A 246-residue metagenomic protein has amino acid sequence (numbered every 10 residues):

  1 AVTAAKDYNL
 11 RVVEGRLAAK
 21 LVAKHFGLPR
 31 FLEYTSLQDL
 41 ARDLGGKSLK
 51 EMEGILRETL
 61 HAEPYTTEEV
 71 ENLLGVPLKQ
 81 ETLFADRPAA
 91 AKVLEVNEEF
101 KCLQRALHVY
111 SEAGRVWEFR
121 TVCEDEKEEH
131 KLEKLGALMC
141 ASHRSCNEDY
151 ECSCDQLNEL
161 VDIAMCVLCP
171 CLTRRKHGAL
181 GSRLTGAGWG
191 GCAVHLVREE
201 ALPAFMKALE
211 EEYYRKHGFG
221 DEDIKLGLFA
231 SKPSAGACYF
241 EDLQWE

Functional and structural regions predicted by a protein language model:
A1-R183, H195-E246: C-terminal nucleotide
W189-V194: N-terminal pre-core extensions flanking Radical SAM catalytic domains
